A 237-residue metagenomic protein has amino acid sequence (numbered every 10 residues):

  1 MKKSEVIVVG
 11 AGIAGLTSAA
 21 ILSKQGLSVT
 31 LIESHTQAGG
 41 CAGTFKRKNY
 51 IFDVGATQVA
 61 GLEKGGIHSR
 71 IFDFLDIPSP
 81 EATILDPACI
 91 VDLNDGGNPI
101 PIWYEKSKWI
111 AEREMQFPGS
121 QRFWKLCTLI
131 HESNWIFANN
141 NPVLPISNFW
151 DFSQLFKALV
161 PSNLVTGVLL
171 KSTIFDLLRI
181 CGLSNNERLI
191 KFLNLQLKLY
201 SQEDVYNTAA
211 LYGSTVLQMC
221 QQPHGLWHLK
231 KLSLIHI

Functional and structural regions predicted by a protein language model:
K2-N139: N-terminal glycine-rich phosphate/pyrophosphate-binding loop and immediately adjacent elements
G10, V59, M115, S162 (+2 more regions): Conserved aromatic-histidine-acidic binding/catalytic patches
Y50-V54, E112, F156-V160, M219-P223: Glycine-/proline-rich flexible loop or hinge segments
G65, L75, C181-G182, Q196 (+2 more regions): Generic structural signal for hydrophobic core residues of well-folded globular domains
G96-N207: Rossmann-like flavin
Q196-P223, W227: Active-site-adjacent "gating/activation" loops or surface patches in catalytic cores
I235-I237: Conserved small/polar residues in nucleotide/adenosyl-binding loops
